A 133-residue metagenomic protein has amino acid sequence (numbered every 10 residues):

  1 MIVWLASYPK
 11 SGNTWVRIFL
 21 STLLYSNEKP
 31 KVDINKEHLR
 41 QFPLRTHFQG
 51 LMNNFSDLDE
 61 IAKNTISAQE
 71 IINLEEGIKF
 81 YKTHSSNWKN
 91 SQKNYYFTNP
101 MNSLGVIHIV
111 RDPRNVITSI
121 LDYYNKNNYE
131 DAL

Functional and structural regions predicted by a protein language model:
M1-N73: PAPS-dependent sulfotransferase catalytic core
L74-L133: PAPS-dependent sulfotransferase catalytic domain
